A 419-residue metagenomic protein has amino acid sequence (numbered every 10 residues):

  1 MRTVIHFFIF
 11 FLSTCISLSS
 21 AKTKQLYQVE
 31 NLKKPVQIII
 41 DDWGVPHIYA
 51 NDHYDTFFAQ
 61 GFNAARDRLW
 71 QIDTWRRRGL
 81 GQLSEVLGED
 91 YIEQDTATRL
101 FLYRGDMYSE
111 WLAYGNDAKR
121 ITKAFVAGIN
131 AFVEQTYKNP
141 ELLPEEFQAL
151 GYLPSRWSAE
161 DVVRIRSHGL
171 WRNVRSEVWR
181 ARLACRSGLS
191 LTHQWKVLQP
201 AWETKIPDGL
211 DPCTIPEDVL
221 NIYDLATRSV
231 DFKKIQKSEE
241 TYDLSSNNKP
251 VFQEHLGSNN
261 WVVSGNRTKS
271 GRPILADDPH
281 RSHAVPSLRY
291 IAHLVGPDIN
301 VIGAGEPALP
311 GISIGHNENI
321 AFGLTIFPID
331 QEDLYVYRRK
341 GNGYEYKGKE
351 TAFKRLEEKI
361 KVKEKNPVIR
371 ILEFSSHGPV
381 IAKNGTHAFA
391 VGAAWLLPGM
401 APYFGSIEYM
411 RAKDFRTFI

Functional and structural regions predicted by a protein language model:
M1-I5: Positively charged n-region of N-terminal signal peptides that target proteins for export
H6-C15: Bacterial N-terminal signal peptides
C15-Q25: Bacterial Sec-dependent signal peptides at the C-terminal "C-region" and cleavage site
T23-I274, P279, D298, A394: Substrate-recognition/specificity elements adjacent to catalytic centers across diverse enzyme folds
I38, P402-I419: Alpha/propeptide regions of enzymes that mature by internal proteolysis
Y49, F57-F58, R166, G271-R272 (+9 more regions): Short helix/loop capping segments that flank catalytic or ligand/cofactor-binding pockets
E306-K365, Y409: Compact, glycine/acidic-enriched structural inserts
N384-F404, Y409: Conserved, charged catalytic cores of large soluble enzymes
